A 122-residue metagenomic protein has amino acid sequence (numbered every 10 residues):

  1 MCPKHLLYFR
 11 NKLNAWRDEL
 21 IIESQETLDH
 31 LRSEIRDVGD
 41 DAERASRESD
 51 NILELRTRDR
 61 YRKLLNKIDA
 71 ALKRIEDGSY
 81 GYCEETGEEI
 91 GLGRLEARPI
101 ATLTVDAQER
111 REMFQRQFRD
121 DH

Functional and structural regions predicted by a protein language model:
M1-D77, F114-H122: Interaction interfaces in information-processing and related assembly proteins
Y8, E85, P99: Amphipathic alpha-helical recognition patches that constitute DNA-binding helices
R62, Y80, A101: Residues immediately within or flanking Cys/His clusters that coordinate Zn2+ in small zinc-binding modules
I75, G87-E89: A generic structural signal for ordered secondary structure
C83-G87, T104: Short cysteine-rich clusters marking metal-coordination/redox-active sites
I90-G91, E112: Short functional micro-motifs and their immediate structural scaffolds
G93-A97: Short Cys/His-rich "knuckle" micro-motifs
A101-Q108: Cysteine-rich micro-motifs
